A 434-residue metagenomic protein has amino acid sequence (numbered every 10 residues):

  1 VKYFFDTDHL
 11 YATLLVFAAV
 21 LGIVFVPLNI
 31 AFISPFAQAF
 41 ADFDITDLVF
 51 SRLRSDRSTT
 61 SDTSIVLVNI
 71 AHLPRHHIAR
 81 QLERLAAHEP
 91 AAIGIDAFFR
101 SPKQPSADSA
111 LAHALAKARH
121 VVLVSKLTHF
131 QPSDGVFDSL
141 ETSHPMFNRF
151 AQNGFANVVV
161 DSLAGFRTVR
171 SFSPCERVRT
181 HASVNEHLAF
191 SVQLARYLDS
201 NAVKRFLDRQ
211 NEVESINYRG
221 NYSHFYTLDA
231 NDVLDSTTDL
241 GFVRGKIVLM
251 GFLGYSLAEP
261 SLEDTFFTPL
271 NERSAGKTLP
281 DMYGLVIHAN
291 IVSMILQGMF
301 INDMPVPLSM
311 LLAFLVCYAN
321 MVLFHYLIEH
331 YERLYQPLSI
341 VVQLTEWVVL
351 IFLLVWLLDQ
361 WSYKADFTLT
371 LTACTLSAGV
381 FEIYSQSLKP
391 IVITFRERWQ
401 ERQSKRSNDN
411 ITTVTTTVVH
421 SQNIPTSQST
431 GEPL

Functional and structural regions predicted by a protein language model:
K2-F206, V243-L338, V342-L350, L376-S377 (+1 more regions): Non-transmembrane functional regions of envelope-associated proteins
D44, Y226-D229, Y283, P305 (+2 more regions): General structural signal for secondary-structure boundaries
E89, V213, A230, T415-T416 (+1 more regions): Low-complexity, intrinsically disordered short peptide segments enriched in small/polar/basic residues
E141-T142, F155-N157, D161-L163, R167 (+4 more regions): Intrinsically disordered/low-complexity terminal segments and short unstructured peptides
D208-T227, V286: Active-site Gly/Thr loop motif
I216, V233, L270: Short clusters of hydrophobic/aromatic residues that line enzyme substrate/ligand-binding pockets
H224-G241: A Trp-anchored, charged/polar loop motif used as the substrate-binding/catalytic surface of acyl/ester-handling
S309, H330-L434: Alpha-helical transmembrane segments forming the membrane-embedded cores of inner-membrane proteins across
